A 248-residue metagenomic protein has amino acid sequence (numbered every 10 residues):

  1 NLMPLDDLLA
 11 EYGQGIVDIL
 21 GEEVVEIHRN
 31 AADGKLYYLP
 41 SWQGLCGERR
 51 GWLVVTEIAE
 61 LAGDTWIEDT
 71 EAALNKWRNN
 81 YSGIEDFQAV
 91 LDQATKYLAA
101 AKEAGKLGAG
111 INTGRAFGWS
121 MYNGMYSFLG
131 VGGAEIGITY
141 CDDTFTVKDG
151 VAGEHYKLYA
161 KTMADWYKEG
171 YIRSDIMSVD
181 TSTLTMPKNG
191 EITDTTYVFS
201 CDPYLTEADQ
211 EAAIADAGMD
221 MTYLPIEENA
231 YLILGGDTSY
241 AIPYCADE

Functional and structural regions predicted by a protein language model:
N1-E248: Extracytoplasmic/secretory soluble proteins
